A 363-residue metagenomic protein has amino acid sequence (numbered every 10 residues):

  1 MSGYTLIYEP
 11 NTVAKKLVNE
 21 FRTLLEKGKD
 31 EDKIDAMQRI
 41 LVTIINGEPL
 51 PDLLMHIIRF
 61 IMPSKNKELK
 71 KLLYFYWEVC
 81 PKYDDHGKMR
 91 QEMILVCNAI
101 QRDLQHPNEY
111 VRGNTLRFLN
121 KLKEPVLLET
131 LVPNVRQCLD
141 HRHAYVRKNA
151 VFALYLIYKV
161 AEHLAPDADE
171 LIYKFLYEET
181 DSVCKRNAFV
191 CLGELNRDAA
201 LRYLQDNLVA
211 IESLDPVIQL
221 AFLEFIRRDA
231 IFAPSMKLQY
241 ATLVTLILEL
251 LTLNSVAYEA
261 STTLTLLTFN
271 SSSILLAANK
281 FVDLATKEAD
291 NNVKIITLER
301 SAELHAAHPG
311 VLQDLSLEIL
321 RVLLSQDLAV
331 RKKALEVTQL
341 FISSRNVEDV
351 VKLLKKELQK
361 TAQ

Functional and structural regions predicted by a protein language model:
M1-Q363: Extended alpha-solenoid helical-repeat scaffolds
